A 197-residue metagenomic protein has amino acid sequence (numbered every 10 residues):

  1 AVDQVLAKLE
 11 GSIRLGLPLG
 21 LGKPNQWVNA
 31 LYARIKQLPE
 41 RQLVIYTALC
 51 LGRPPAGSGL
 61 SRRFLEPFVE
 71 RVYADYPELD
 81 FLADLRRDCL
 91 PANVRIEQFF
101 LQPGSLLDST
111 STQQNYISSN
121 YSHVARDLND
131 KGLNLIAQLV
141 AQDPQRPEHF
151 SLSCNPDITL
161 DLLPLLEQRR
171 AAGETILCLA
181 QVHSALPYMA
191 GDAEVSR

Functional and structural regions predicted by a protein language model:
A1-R197: Conserved alpha/beta enzyme-core scaffold
